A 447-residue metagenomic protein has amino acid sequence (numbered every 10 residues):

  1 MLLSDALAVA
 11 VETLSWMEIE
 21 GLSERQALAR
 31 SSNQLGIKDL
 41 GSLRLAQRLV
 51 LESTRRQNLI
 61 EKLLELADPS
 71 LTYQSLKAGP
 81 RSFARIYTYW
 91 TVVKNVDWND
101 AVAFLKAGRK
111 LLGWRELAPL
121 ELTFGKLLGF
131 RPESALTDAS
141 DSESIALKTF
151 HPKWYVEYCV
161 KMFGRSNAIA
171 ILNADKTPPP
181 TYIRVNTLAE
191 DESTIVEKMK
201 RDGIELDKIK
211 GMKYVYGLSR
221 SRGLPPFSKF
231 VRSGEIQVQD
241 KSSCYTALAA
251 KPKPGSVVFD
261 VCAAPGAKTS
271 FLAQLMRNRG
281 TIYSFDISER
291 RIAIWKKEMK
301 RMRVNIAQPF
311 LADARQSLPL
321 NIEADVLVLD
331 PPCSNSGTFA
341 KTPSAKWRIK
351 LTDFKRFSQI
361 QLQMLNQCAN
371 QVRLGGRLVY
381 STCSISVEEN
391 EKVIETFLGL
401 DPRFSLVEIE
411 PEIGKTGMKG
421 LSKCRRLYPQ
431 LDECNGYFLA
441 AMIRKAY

Functional and structural regions predicted by a protein language model:
M1-G223: Class I Rossmann-like S-adenosyl-L-methionine
R222-V257: SAM-dependent Rossmann-like transferase core, predominantly class I methyltransferases with a strong bias toward
G255-C262, Y283: Conserved class I S-adenosyl-L-methionine
T269-A273: Conserved SAM-dependent methyltransferase scaffold
M276-R277, V372-L374: Helix-to-beta-strand junctions that scaffold the AdoMet/dcAdoMet cofactor pocket in Class I SAM-dependent enzymes
F285-I322: S-adenosyl-L-methionine
I287, A345-R373: Glycine-rich S-adenosyl-L-methionine
R315-V328, P332-S334, A340-K341, K355 (+2 more regions): C-terminal catalytic and target-recognition region of SAM-dependent MTase-like enzymes, primarily methyltransferases
